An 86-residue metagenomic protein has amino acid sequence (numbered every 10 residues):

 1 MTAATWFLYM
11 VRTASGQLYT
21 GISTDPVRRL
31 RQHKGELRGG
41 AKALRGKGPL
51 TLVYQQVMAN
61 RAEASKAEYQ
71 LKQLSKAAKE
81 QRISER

Functional and structural regions predicted by a protein language model:
M1-G39, R45-K72, K76-A77, R82-R86: GIY-YIG nuclease catalytic motif and its immediate N-terminal context
